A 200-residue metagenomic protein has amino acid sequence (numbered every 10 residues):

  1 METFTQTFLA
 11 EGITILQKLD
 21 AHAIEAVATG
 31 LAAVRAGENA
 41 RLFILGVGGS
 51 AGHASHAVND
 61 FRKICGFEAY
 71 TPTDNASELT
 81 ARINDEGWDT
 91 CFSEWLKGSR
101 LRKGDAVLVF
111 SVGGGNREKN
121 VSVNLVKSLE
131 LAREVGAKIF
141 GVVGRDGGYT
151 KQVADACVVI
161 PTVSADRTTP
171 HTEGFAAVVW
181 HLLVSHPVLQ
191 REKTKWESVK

Functional and structural regions predicted by a protein language model:
M1-L19: Generic N-terminal amphipathic, Lys/Arg-enriched alpha-helix
T29, A33-A106: Glycine-rich, small/polar surface segments that engage phosphate groups of diverse ligands
V47-G52, G114-N116, G147: Gly/Ser/Thr-rich loops at beta-strand to alpha-helix junctions that form or flank small-molecule/cofactor-binding
R62, V126-R133: Surface-exposed amphipathic alpha-helices with a cationic face
T73, S111, G141-V143: Short beta-strand/turn micro-motifs composed of small residues that flank or help shape donor/cofactor-binding pockets
G115-L125: Glycine/threonine-rich flexible loop motifs
E134, V143-W196, K200: Short alpha-helices
